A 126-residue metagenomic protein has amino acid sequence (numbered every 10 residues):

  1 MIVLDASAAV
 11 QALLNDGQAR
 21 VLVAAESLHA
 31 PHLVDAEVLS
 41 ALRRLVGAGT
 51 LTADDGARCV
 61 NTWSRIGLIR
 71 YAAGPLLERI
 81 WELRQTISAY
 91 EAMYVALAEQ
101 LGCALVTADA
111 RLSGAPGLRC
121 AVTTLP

Functional and structural regions predicted by a protein language model:
M1, D35, V95-P126: Acidic, PIN/NYN-like endoribonuclease modules and their adjacent C-terminal/linker elements
M1-V34, L45, G49-A57, A110 (+1 more regions): Short, well-structured N-terminal submotif of metal-dependent ribonuclease cores
V23-A24, N61-S64, W81, E99 (+1 more regions): Alpha-helix boundary recognition
L39-Y71, R79-L83: Active-site-proximal, substrate-binding regions of enzyme catalytic domains and RNA-binding/basic surfaces
I66-A108: Active-site neighborhoods of divalent-metal-dependent phosphate/nucleic-acid chemistry enzymes
